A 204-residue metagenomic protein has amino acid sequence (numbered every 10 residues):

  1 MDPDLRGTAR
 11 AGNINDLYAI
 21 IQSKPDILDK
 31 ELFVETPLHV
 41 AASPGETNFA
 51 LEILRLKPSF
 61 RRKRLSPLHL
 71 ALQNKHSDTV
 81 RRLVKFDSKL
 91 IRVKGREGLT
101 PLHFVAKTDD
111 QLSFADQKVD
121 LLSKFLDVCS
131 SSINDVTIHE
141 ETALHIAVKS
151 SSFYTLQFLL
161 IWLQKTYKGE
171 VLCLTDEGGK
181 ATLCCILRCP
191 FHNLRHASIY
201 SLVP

Functional and structural regions predicted by a protein language model:
M1, V34, R64, G98 (+2 more regions): Start-of-repeat signature of ankyrin repeats
M1-A19: N-terminal "cap/leader" segments of large eukaryotic alpha-helical scaffolds
G12, G45, K75, D109 (+3 more regions): Ankyrin-repeat intra-repeat helix-capping/turn positions
N13-K63: Internal amphipathic alpha-helical repeat/solenoid segments
I21-D26, L51-F60, R81-L90, S123-S132 (+2 more regions): Ankyrin repeat domain, specifically the short helix-to-loop turn at the C-terminus of the second helix of each repeat
D78-T79, L83-Q157, I161-L163: Solenoidal tandem-repeat scaffolds enriched in leucines and small polar residues
S131-N134, I138-L144, K149-P204: Membrane-proximal ectodomain caps of single-pass cell-surface receptors
